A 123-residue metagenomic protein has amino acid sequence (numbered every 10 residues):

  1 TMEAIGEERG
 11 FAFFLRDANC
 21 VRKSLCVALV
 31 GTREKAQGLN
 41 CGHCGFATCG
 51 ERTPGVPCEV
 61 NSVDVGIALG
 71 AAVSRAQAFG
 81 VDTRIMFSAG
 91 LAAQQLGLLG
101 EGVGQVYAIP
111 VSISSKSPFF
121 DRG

Functional and structural regions predicted by a protein language model:
T1-G123: Acidic, surface-exposed loops and disordered segments
